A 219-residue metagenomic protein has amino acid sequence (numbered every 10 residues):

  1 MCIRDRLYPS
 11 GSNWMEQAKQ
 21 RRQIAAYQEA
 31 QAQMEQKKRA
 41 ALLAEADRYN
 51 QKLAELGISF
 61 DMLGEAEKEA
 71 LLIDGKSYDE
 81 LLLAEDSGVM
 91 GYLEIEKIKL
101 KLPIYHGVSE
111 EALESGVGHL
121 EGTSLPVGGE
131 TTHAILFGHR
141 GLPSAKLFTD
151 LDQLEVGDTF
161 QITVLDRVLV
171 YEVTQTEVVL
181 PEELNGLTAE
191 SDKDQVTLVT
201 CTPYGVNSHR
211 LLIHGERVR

Functional and structural regions predicted by a protein language model:
R4-R219: Solvent-exposed, non-transmembrane regions of membrane-associated and secreted proteins
